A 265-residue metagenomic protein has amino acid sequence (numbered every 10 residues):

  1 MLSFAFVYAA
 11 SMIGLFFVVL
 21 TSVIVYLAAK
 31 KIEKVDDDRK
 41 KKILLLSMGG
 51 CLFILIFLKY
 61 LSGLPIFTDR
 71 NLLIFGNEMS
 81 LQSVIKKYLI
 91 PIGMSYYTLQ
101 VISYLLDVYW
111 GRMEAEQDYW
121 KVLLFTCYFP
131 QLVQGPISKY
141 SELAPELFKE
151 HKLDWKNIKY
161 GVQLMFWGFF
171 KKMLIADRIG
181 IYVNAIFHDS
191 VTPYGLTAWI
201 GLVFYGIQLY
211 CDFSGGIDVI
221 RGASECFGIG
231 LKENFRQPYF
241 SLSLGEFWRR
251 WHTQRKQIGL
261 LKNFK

Functional and structural regions predicted by a protein language model:
M1-K265: Membrane-embedded transmembrane alpha-helical bundles that form the catalytic cores of multi-pass lipid-modifying
